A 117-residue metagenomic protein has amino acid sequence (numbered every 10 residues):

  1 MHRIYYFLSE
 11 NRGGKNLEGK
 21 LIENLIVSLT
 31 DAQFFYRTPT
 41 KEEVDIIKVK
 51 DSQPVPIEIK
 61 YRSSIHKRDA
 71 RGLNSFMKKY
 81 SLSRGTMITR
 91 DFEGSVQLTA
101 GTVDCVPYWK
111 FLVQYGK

Functional and structural regions predicted by a protein language model:
M1-K117: A cross-kingdom feature that marks ATP-driven nucleic-acid transaction machinery
